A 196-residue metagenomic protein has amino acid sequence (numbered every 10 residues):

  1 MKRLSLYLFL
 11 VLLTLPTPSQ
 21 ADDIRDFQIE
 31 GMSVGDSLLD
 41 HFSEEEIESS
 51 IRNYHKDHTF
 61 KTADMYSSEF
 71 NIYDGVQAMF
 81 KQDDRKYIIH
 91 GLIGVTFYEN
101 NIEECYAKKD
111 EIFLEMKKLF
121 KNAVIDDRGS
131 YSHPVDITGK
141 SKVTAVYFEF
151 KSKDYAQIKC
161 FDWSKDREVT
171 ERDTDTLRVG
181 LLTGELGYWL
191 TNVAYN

Functional and structural regions predicted by a protein language model:
M1-K2, S19: N-terminal start-of-domain structural block
K2-L10: Sec-dependent signal peptide recognition, specifically the positively charged N-region followed immediately by
L10-V11, M32: Short N-terminal leader segment in a subset of presequences, especially plant chloroplast and some mitochondrial
T14-P18: N-terminal signal peptide c-region/cleavage motif recognized by signal peptidases
A21-K61, Y66, G91-N196: Non-cytosolic coordination micro-motifs
D64-I88: Compositionally biased P/S/T/G-rich terminal and signal peptide-adjacent segments that lie outside catalytic cores
